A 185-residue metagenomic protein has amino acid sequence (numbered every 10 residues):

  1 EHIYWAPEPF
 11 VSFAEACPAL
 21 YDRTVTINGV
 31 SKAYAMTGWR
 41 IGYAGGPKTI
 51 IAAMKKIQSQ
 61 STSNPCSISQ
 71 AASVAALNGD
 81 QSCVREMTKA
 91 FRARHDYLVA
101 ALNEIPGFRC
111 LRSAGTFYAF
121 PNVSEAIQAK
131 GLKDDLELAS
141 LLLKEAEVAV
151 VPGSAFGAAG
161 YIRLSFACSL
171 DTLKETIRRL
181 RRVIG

Functional and structural regions predicted by a protein language model:
E1-G185: PLP-dependent class I/II
